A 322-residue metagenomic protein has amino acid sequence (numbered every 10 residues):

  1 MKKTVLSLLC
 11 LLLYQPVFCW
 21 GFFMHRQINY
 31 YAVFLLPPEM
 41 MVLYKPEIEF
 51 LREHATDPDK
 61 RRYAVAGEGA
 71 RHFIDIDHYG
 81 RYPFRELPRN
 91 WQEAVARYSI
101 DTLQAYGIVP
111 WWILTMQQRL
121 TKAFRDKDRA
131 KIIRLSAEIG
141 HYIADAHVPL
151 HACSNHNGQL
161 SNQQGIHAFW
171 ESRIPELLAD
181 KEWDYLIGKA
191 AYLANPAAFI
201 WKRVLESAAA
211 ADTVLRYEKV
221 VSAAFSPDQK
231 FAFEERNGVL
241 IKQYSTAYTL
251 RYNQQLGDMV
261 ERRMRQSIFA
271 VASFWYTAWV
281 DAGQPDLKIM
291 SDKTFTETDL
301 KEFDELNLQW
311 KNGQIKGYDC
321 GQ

Functional and structural regions predicted by a protein language model:
M1-T4: Positively charged n-region of N-terminal signal peptides that target proteins for export
L6-L9: Sec-dependent N-terminal signal peptides
Y14-P16: N-terminal signal peptide c-region/cleavage motif recognized by signal peptidases
F18-E138, P149, S154-A247, R251-R265 (+2 more regions): N-terminal, motif-rich segments that launch catalysis or mediate targeting to/interaction with membranes, typified by
G140-A144: Functional cores that coordinate and move charged inorganic groups
